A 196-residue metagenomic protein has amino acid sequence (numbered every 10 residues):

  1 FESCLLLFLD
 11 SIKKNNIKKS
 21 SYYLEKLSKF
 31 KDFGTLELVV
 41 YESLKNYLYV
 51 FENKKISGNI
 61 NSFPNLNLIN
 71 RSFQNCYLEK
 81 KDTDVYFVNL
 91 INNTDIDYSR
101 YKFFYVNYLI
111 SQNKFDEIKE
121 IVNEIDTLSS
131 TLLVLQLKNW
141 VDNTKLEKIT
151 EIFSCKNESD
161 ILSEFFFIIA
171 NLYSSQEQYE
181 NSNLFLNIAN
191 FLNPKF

Functional and structural regions predicted by a protein language model:
F1-F196: Alpha-helical solenoid repeat scaffolds
